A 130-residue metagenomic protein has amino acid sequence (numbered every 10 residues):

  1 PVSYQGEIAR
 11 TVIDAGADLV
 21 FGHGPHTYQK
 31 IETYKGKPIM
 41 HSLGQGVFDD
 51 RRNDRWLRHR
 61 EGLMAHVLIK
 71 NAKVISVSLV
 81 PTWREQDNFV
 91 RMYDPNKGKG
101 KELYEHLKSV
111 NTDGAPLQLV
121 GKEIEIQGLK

Functional and structural regions predicted by a protein language model:
V2-L63: Conserved beta-sheet core of the metallophosphoesterase superfamily
D54-K130: A short C-terminal boundary segment appended to hydrolase-like catalytic domains
